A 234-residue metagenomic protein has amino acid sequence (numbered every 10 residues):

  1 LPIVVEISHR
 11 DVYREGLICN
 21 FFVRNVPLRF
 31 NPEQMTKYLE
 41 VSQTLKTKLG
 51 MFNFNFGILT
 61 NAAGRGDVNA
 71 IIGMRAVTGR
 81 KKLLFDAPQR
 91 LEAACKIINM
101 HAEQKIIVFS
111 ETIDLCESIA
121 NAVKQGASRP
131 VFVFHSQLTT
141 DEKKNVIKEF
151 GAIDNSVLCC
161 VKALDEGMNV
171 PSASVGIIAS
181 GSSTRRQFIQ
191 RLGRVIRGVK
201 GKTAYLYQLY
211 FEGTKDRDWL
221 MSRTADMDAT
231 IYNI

Functional and structural regions predicted by a protein language model:
L1-E103: Interdomain helical connector at the RecA1-RecA2 junction of SF1/SF2 helicase-like NTPases
L1-I3, I18-V23, A127-P130, P171-V175 (+1 more regions): Short glycine-/polar-rich loops that comprise or flank the Walker A/P-loop and associated switch/sensor motifs
P32, P88, I113, V161-K162 (+1 more regions): Alpha-helix N-cap/helix-start capping motif
K37, Q187-R191, R223: Alpha-helical scaffold elements adjacent to nucleotide-binding pockets in ATP/GTP-utilizing enzyme cores
K105-F109, D114-K124, S128-D165, Q187: Conserved helicase ATPase core of P-loop NTP-dependent helicases/translocases
E111, S136, G181, L209-F211: Cofactor-binding loop segments of dinucleotide-utilizing enzymes, especially the Rossmann-like FAD- and NAD(P)+-binding
V157-C160, E166-S182, Q187-F188, T203-L209: A short beta-strand element within the Helicase C-terminal
R194-R223: Conserved segment of the helicase C-terminal RecA-like domain
